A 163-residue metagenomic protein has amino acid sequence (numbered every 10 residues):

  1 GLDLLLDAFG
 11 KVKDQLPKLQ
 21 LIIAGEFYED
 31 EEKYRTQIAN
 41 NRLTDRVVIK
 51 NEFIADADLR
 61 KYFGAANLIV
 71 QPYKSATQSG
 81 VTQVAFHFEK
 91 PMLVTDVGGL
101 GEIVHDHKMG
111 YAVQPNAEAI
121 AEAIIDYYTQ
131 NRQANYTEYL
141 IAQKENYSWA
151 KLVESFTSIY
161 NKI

Functional and structural regions predicted by a protein language model:
G1-K11, L21, Q83: A conserved mid-protein helix/loop that constitutes part of the nucleotide-sugar donor-binding site
Q20-K33, E52: Glycosyltransferase donor-sugar binding loop
Y34-A57: Nucleotide-activated donor-binding/catalytic signature segment of Leloir-type glycosyltransferases, i.e., the conserved
K61-T77, K90: Acidic donor-binding loop of glycosyltransferase active sites
V84, V97-H107, Y111-A112: Short acidic/histidine- and often glycine-rich active-site loop of Leloir-type glycosyltransferases that engages
F86, P91-V94: Short hydrophobic beta-strand element within catalytic cores of glycosyltransferases and related nucleotide-activated
D106-E118, D126-R132: Conserved acidic donor-binding segment of nucleotide-sugar-dependent glycosyltransferases
R132-K162: A charged, aromatic-enriched C-terminal amphipathic alpha-helix characteristic of glycosyltransferases across folds
